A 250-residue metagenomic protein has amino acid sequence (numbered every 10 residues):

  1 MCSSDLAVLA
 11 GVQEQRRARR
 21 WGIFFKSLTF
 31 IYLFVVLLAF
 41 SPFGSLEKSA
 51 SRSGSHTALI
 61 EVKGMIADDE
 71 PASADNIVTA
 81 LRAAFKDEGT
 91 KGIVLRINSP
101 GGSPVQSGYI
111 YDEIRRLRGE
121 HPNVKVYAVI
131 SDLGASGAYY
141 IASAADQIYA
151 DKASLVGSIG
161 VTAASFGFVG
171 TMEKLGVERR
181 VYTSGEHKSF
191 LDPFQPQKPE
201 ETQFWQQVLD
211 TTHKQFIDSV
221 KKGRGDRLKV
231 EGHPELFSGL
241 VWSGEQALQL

Functional and structural regions predicted by a protein language model:
M1-C2, L248-L250: Short, intrinsically disordered, charge-balanced linker/junction segments flanking boundaries in proteins
S4-V124, S131-G223: Small-residue-centered hinge/linker elements
F216-Q249: Secondary-structure end/capping motifs
